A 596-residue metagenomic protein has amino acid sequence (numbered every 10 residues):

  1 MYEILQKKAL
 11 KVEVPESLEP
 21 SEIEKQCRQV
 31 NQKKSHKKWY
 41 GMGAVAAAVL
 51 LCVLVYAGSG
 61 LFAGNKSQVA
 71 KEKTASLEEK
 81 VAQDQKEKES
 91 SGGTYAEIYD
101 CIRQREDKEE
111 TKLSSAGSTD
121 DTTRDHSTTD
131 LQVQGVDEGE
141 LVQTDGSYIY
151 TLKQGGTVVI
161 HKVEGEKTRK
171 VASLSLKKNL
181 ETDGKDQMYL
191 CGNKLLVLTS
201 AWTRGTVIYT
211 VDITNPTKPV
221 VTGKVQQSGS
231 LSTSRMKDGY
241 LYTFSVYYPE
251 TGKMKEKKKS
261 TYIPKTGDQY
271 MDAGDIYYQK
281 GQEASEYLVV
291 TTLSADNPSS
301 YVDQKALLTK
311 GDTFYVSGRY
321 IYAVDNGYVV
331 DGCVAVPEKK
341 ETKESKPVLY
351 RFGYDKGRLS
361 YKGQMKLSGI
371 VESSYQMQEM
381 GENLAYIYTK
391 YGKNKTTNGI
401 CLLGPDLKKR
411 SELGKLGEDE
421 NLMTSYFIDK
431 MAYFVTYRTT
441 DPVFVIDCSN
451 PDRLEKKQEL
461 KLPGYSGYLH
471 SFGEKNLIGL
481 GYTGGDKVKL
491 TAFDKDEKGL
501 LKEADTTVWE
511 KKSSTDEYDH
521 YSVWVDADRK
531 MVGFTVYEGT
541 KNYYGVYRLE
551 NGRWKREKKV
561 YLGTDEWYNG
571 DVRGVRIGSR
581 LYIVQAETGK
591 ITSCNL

Functional and structural regions predicted by a protein language model:
M1-S35: Disordered, charged N-terminal biogenesis/targeting segments of membrane/secreted proteins
A9-K11, G60, G327: Short, flexible coil/linker elements and helix-boundary hinge sites characteristic of intrinsically disordered
E16, G41-A44, L413: Generic secretory/membrane-interface signal
E22-I23, C27, A46, V81 (+1 more regions): Generic low-polarity alpha-helical segments
E24-Q26, Y56-S59: Alpha-helix termini
K34-G58, S67: Internal signal-anchor transmembrane helix that establishes type II topology
F62-L596: Beta-sheet-rich non-transmembrane sensory/scaffold domains
